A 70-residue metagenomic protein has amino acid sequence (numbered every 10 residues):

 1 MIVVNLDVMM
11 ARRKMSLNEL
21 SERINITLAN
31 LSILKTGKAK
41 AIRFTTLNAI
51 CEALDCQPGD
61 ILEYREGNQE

Functional and structural regions predicted by a protein language model:
M1-S16: A short, Lys/Arg-rich alpha-helix, primarily the initiator
V8, L28, I33, K40 (+2 more regions): Short, charged recognition helix plus adjacent turn of helix-turn-helix-like nucleic-acid-binding domains
M10, S21, C51: The alpha-helix within a helix-turn-helix
M15-I33: Short alpha-helical DNA-recognition segment
K38-A49: Short, basic-rich loop-to-helix N-cap that marks the start of a DNA-contacting helix
